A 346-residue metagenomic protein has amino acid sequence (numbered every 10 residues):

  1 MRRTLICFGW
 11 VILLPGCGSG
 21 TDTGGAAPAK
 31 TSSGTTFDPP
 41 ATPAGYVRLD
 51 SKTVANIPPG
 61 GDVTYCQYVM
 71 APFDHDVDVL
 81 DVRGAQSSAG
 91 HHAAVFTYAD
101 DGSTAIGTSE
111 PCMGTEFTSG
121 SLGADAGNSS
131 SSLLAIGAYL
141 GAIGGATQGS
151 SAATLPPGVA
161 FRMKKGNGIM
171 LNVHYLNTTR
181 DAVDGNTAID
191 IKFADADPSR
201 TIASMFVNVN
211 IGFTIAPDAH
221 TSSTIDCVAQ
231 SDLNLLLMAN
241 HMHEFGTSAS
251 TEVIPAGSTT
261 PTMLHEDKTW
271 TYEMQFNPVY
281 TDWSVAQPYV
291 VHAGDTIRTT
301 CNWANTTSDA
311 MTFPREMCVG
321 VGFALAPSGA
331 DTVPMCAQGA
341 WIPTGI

Functional and structural regions predicted by a protein language model:
M1-P15: Sec-dependent bacterial lipoprotein signal peptides
M1-R2, A29, V47, D267: Short, intrinsically disordered low-complexity segments
L13-D38, D125: Ser/Thr-rich, Pro/Gly/Ala-heavy low-complexity intrinsically disordered linkers and tails of secreted extracellular
G34-N234, A239-I346: Beta-strand-centric surfaces of beta-sandwich/beta-rich domains
